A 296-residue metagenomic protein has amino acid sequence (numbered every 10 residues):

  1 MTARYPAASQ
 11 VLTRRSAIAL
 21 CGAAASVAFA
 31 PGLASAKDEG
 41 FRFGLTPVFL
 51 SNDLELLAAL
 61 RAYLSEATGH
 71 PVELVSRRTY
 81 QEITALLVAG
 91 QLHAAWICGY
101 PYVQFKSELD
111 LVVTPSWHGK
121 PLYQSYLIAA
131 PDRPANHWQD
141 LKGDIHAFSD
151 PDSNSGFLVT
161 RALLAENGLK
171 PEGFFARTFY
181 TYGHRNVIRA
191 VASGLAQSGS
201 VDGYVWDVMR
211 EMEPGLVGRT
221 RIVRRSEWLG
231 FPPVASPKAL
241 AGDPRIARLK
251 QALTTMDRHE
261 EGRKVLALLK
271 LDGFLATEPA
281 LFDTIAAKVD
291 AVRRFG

Functional and structural regions predicted by a protein language model:
M1-L12, A23: N-terminal secretory signal peptides
T13-V27: N-terminal export leaders
D38, F43-Y63, Q124-I188, K264: Bilobed "Venus flytrap"/periplasmic-binding protein-like clamshell domains and structurally analogous long
D38-P101: Extracytoplasmic small-molecule ligand-binding "clamshell" domains of the periplasmic binding protein/Venus flytrap
F41-T46, G119-A129, P214-L253, A267-K288: Periplasmic-binding protein-like
P71, F148-E166, K250-R294: Ligand-binding clefts/hinges and TM-proximal coupling segments of bilobed small-molecule sensing domains
A85-D140, R161: Acidic, polar ligand-binding/catalytic clefts
D144-D243: Pocket-lining segment of extracytoplasmic ligand-binding domains
